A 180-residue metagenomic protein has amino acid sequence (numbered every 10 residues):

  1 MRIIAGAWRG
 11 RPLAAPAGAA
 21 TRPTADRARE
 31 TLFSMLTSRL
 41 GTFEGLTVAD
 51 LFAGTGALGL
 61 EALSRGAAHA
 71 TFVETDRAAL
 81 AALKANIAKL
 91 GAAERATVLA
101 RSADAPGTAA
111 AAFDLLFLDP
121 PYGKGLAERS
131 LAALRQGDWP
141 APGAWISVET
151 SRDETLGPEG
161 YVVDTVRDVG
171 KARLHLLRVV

Functional and structural regions predicted by a protein language model:
M1-V180: Class I S-adenosyl-L-methionine-dependent methyltransferase catalytic core
